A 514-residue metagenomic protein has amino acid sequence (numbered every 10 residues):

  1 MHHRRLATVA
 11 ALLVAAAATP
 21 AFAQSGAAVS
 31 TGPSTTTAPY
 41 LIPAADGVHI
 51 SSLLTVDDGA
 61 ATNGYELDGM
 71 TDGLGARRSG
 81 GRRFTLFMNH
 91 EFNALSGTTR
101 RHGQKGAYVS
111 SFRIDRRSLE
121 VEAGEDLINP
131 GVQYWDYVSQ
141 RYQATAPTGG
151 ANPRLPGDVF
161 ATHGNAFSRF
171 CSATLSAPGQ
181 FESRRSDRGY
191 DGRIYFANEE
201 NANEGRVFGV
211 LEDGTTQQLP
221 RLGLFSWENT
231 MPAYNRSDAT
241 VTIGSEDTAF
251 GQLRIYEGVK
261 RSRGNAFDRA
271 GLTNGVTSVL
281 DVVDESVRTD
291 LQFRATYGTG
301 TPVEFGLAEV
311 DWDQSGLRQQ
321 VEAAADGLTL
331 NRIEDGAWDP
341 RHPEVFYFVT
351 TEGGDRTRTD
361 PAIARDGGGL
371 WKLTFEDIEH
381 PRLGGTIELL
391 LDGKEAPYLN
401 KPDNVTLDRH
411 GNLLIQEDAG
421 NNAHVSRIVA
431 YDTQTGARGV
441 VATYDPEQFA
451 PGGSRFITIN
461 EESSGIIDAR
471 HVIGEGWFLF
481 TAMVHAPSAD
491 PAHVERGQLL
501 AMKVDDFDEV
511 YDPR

Functional and structural regions predicted by a protein language model:
M1-V9: Bacterial N-terminal signal peptides that target proteins for export
V9-P20: Bacterial N-terminal signal peptides
Q24-R514: Conserved small-residue
